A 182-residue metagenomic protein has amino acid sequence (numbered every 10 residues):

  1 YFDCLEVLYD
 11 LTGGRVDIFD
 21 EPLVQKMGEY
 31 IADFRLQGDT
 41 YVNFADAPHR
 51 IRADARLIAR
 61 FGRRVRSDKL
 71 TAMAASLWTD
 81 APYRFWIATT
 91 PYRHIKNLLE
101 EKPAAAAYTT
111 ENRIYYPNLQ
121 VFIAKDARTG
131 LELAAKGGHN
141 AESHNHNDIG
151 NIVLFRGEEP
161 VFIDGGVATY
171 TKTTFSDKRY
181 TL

Functional and structural regions predicted by a protein language model:
D3-F162: Carbohydrate-active enzyme catalytic cores, enriched for enzymes that act on polyanionic acidic polysaccharides
F162-L182: C-terminal, non-catalytic macromolecule-binding modules
